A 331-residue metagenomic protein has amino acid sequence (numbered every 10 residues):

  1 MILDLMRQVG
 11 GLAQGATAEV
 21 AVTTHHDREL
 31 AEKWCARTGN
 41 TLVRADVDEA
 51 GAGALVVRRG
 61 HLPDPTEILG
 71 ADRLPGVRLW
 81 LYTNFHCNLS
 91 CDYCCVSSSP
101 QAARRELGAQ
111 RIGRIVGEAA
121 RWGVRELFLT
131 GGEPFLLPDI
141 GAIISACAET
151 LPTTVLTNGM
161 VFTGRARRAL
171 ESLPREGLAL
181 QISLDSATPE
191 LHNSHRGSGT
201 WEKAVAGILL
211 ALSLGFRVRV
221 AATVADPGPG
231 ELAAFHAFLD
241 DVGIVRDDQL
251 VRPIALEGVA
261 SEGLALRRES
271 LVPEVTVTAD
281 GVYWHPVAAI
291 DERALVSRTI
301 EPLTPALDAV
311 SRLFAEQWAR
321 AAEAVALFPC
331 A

Functional and structural regions predicted by a protein language model:
M1-R78, Y82, G108-Q110, R114-E118 (+1 more regions): Domain-level signature for proteins that mediate thiol-based redox and metal-cofactor handling
L30-G39, R168-L170, A233-V242: Short, aromatic/basic amphipathic alpha-helical patches
E67-G131, F135-E149: Conserved alpha-helical substructure of the radical SAM core
T83, G131, T157-G159, I182-S186 (+3 more regions): A cross-domain feature marking catalytic cores of carbohydrate-active enzymes and several ubiquitous metabolic/repair
C87, C91, L129, V155 (+2 more regions): Conserved, mostly hydrophobic/aromatic
Q101-R114, P134-P174, L184-P189, G199-K203 (+1 more regions): Canonical radical SAM enzyme core domain
E126-L127, T150, T154, L178-A179 (+2 more regions): Conserved C-terminal portion of the radical SAM core fold that forms the substrate/S-adenosylmethionine-binding
I254-A331: Accessory C-terminal segments flanking Radical SAM cores
